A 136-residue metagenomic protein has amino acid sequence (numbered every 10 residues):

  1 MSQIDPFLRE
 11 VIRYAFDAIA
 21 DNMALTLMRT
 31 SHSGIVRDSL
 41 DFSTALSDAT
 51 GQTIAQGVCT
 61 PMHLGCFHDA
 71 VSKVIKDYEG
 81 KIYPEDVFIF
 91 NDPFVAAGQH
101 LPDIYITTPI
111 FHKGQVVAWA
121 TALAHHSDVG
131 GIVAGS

Functional and structural regions predicted by a protein language model:
Q3-N91, V95-L101, Q115-W119: Alpha/propeptide regions of enzymes that mature by internal proteolysis
T44-L46, T108-I110, A122: Short beta-strand elements
P102-T108: A short beta-strand signature within small-molecule sensing/ligand-binding domains used in signal transduction
F111-S136: Mobile "lid/hinge" segments at catalytic clefts and subdomain interfaces of large enzymes
